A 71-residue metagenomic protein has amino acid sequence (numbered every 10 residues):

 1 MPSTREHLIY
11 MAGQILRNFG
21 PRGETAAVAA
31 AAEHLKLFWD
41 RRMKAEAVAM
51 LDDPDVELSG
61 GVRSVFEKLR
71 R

Functional and structural regions predicted by a protein language model:
M1-A32, L37-R71: A domain-level signal for the structural core that forms small-molecule/cofactor-binding pockets and catalytic centers
